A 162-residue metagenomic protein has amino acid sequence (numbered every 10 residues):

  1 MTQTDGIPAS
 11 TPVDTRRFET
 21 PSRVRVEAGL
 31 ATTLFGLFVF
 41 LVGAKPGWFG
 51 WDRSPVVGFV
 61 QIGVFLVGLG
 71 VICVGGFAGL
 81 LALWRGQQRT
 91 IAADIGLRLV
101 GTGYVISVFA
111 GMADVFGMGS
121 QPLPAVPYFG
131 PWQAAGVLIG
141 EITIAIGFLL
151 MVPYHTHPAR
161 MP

Functional and structural regions predicted by a protein language model:
T2-F35: Cytosolic juxtamembrane helix and N-cap/initiation of the first transmembrane helix
A9-D14, V67-G86: Canonical alpha-helical transmembrane segments
S22-A31, G47-V71, A92-G96, Y128-I139: Transmembrane alpha-helix entry/boundary detector in multi-pass membrane proteins
G29-K45, L69-V71, T102-G111: Canonical alpha-helical transmembrane segments of integral membrane proteins
F35-F40, L69-I72, G76, I139-L149: Hydrophobic core of alpha-helical transmembrane segments in multi-pass integral membrane proteins
V42-R53, M112-P122: Juxtamembrane "helix-exit" motif on the non-cytosolic side of transmembrane helices
L80-T102: Loop-to-transmembrane helix junctions at the membrane interface
Y104-I106, D114, M118-P162: Alpha-helical membrane-associated segments of multi-pass integral membrane proteins
